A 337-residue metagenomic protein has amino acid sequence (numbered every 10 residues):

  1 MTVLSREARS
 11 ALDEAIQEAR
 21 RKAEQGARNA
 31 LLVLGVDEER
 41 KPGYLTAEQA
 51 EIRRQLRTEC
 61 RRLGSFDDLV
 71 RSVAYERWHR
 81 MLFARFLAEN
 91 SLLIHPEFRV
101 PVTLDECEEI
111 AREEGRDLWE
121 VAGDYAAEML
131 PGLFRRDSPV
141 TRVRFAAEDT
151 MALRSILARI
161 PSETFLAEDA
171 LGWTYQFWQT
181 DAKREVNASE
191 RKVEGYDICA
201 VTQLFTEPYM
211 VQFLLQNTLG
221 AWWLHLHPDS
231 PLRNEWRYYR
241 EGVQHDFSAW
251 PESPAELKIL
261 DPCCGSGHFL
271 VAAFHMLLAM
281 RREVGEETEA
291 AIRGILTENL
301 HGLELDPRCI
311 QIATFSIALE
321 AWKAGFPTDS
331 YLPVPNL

Functional and structural regions predicted by a protein language model:
M1-L278, N299, L303-I312, P335: Preference for the N-terminal adenyl/adenosyl cofactor-binding alpha/beta module
V70-R71, S248, E289, G325-P327: Catalytic micro-motifs at enzyme active sites that drive phosphoryl/nucleotidyl and oxygen chemistry
S230-P231, T288, T328-S330: Short, charged/polar low-complexity linear motifs in solvent-exposed/disordered segments
A279-V284: Post-Walker A helix-loop "phosphate-sensing" segment adjacent to the P-loop in P-loop NTPases
I295-L296, L332: Short, solvent-exposed loop/turn segments at the edges of secondary structure
F315, L319: Conserved adenine-binding aromatic site and its adjacent loop/helix in ATP-hydrolyzing domains
E320-L337: S-adenosyl-L-methionine
